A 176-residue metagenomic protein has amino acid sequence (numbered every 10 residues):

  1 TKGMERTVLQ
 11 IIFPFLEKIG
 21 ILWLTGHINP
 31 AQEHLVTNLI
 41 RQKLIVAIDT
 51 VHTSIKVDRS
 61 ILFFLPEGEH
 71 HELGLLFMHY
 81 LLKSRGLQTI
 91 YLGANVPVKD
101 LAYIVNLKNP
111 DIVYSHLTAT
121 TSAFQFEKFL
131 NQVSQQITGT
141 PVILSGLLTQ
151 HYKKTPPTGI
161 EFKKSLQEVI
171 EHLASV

Functional and structural regions predicted by a protein language model:
T1-H52: Long amphipathic alpha-helical segments
H34-P141: Conserved mid-sequence domains
I143-S145: Short internal beta-strands
L147-V176: Peripheral docking tails and interdomain loops at the edges of cofactor- or intermediate-handling domains
